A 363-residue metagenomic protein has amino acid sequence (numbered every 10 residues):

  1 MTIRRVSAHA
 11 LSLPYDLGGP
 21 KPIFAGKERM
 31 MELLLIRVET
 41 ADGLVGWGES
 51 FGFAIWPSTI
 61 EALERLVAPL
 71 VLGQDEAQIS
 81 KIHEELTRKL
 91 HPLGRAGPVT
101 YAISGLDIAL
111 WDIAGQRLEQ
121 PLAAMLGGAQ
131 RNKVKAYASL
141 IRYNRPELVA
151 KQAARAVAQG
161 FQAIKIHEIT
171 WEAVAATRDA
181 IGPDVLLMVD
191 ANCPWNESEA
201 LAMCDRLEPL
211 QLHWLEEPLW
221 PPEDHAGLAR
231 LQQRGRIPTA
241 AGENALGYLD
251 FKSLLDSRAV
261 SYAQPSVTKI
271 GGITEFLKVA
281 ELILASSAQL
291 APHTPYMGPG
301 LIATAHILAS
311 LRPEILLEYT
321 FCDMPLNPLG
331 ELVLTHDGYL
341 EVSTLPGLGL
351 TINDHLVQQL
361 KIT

Functional and structural regions predicted by a protein language model:
M1-G18, M31-L33, L106, P295-T363: Flexible C-terminal active-site loop/helix
M1-V45, E61-E64, A154, A163: Non-catalytic terminal accessory/regulatory regions of metabolic enzymes
I3, I36, G43, V67 (+8 more regions): Conserved, mostly hydrophobic/aromatic
R5-V6, E39-R117: Metal- or metallocofactor-binding catalytic centers and their adjacent structured scaffolds across diverse enzyme
W56-E61, K252-D256, E275-K278, P299-S310 (+1 more regions): Histidine/acidic-residue-rich catalytic or RNA/ligand-binding cores of hydrolases and nuclease-related proteins
L93, R117-I141, A176-R178, G182-L186 (+2 more regions): N-terminal small/glycine-rich loop or linker at the start of catalytic domains across soluble metabolic enzymes
V134-L148, A191-N196, A240: Active-site mouth loops of central-metabolism enzymes
I166, W171-P299, T335: Catalytic core of soluble alpha/beta enzymes
